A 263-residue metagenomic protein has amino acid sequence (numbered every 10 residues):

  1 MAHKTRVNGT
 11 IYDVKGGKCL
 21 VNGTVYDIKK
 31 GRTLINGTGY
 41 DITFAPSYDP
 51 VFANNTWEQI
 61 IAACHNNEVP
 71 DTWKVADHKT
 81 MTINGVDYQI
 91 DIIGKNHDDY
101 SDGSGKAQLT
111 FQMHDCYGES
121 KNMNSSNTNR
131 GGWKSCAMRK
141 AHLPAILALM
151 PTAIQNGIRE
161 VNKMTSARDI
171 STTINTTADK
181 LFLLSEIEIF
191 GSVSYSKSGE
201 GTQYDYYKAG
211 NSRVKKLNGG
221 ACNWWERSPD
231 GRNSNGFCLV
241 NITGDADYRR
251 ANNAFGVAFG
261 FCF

Functional and structural regions predicted by a protein language model:
M1-T43: Intrinsically disordered, compositionally biased repeat/linker segments
T43-F263: Collagenous Gly-X-Y triple-helix signature in extracellular proteins
